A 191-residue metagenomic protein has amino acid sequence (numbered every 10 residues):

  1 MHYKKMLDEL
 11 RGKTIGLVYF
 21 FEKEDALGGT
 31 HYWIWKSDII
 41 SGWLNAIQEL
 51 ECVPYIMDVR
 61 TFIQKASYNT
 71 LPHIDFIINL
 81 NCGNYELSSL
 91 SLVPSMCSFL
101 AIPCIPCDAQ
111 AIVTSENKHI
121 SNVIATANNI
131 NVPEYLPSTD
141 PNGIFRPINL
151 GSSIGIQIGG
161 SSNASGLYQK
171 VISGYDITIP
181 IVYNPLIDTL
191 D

Functional and structural regions predicted by a protein language model:
M1-L17, R60: Short N-terminal or domain-adjacent regulatory/targeting segments
G12-T14, H73-I74, D140: A general structural motif
K13-W33: Short glycine-rich His-centered loop
I15, I77, Y168: Receiver (REC) domain switch-region micro-motif
K23, W33-E134: Conserved N-proximal alpha/beta basic substrate-recognition cap immediately N-terminal to, or forming the N-lobe
I105, P133, I144, L167-Q169: Structural detector of well-ordered beta-strand residues that form the stable sheet scaffold of enzyme domains
N142-N163, D176-T178: Glycine-rich phosphate-binding loop of ATP-grasp-fold ATP-dependent ligases
G160-D191: Phosphate-binding site of ATP-dependent enzymes
